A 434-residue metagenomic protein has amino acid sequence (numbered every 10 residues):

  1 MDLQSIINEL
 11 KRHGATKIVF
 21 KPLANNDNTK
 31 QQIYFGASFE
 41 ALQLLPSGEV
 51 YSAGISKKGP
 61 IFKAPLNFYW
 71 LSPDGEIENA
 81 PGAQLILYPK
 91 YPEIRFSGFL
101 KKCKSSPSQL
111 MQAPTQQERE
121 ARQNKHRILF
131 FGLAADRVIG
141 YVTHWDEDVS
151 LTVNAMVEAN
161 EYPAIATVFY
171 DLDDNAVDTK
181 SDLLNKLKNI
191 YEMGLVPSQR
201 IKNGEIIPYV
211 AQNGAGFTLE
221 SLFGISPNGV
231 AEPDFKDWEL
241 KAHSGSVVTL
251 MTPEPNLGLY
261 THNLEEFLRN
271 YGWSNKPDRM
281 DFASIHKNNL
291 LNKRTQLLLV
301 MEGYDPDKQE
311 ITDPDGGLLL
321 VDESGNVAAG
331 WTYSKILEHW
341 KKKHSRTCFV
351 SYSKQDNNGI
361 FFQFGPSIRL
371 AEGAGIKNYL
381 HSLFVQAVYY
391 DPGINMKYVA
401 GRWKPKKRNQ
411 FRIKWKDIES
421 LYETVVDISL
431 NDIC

Functional and structural regions predicted by a protein language model:
M1-D234, A242-C434: Nucleic-acid endonuclease domains
D237: Short hydrophobic-acidic sequence motifs that mark active-site Asp/Glu residues
